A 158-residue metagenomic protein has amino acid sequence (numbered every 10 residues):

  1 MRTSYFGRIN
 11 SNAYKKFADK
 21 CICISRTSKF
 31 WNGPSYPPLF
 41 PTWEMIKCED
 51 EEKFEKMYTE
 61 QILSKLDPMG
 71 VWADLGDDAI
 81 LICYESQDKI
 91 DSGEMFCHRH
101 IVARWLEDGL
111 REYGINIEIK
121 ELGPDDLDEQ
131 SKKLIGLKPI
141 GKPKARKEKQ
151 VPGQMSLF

Functional and structural regions predicted by a protein language model:
M1-F158: Residues lining hydrophobic/aromatic ligand-binding pockets adjacent to catalytic sites
